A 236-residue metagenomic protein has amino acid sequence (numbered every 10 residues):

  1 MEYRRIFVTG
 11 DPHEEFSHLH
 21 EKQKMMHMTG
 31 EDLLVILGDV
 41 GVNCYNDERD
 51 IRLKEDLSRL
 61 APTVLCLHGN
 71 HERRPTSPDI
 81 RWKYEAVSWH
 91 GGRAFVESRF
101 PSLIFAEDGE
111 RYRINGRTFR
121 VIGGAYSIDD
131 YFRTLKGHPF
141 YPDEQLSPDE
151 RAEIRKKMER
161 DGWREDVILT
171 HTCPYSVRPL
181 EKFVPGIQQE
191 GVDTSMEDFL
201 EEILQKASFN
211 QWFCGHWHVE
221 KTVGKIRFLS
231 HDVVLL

Functional and structural regions predicted by a protein language model:
M1-D11, K22, D129-G137: Short, charged N-terminal beta->alpha structural module
E2, R113-N115, G191, E201-K206 (+1 more regions): Binuclear metal-dependent phosphoesterase catalytic core
T9, E15-I114, Q189, M196 (+2 more regions): Core catalytic region of metal-dependent phosphoesterases/phosphodiesterases, especially metallo-beta-lactamase-like
D11, L34, D39, G69 (+4 more regions): Divalent metal-coordination and catalytic microenvironments
P12-H13, V40-G41, N70-R74, A125-Y126 (+2 more regions): Catalytic metal-binding/acid-base residues of hydrolase active sites
E21, T76-R81, Y131-T134, L180-F183 (+1 more regions): Short aromatic-enriched loop/helix-cap "lid" or pocket-rim segments at secondary-structure transitions that line
W89-H90, A94-F95, P101, I114-T194: Active-site-proximal loop/helix segment associated with metal-binding centers of metalloenzymes
